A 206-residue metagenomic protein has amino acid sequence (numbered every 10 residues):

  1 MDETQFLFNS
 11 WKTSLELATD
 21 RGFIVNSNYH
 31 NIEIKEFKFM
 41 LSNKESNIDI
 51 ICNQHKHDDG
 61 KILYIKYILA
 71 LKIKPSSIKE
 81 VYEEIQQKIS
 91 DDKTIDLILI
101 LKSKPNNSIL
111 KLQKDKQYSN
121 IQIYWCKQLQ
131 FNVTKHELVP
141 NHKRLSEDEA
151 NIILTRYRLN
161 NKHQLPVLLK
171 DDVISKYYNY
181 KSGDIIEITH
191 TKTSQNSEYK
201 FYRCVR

Functional and structural regions predicted by a protein language model:
M1-I95, N107-S119, K127-N132, R206: Helix-rich terminal scaffold detector
K111-I153: Extended boundary segments
N160-D172: Short, structured beta-strand/loop micro-motifs enriched in basic residues and often containing a Trp
D184-I185: Structural motif
H190-T191: Short, surface-exposed secondary-structure boundary micro-motifs
N196-R206: Short, compositionally biased
